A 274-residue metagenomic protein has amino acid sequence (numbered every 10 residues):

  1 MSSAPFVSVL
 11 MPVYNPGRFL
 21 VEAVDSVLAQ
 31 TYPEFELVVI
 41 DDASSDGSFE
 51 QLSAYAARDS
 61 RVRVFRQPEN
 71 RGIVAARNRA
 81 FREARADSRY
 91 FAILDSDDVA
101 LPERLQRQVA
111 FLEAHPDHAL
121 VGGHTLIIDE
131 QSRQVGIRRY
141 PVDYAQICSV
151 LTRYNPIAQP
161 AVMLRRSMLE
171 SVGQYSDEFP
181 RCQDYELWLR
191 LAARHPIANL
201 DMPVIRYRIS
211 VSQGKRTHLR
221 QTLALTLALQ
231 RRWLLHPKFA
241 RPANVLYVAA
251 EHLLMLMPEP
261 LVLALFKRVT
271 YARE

Functional and structural regions predicted by a protein language model:
M1-L219: Nucleotide-sugar donor-binding/catalytic module of glycosyltransferases that assemble extracellular/cell-envelope
V38, V142, F239-A240, M257: Short coil/turn linker and secondary-structure boundary residues
A145-V150, Y207-S210, K215-A240, R268-A272: Catalytic core of nucleotide-sugar-dependent glycosyltransferases
R194, A198, R232, H236 (+1 more regions): Phosphate/oxyanion-binding loops and surfaces in catalytic or ligand/nucleic-acid-binding neighborhoods
P196-I197, K215, R241, M255 (+1 more regions): Amphipathic alpha-helical interaction segments
N244-L256: TPR/TPR-like alpha-solenoid helical repeat scaffolds
L254-E274: Terminal low-complexity segments of carbohydrate-biosynthetic enzymes
